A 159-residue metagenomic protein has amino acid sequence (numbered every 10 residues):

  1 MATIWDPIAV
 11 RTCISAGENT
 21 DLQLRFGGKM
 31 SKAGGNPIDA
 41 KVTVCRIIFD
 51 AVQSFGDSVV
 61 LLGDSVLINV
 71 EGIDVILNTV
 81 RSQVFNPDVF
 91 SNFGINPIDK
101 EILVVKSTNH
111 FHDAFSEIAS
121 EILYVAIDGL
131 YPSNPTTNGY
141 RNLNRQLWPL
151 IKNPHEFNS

Functional and structural regions predicted by a protein language model:
M1-V80: Hard-cation-handling environments
F49-S159: Extended hydrophobic packing segments that form well-structured cores
